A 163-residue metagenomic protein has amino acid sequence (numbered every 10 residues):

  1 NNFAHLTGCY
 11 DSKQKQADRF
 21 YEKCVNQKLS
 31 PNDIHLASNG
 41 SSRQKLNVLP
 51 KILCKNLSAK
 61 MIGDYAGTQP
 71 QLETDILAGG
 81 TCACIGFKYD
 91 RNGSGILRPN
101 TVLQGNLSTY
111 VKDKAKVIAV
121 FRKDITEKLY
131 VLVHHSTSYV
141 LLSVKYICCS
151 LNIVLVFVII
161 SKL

Functional and structural regions predicted by a protein language model:
N1-L72, E127, H134, L141-K145 (+1 more regions): An acidic, glycine-rich, mixed-charge low-complexity segment common to nucleic-acid enzymes
H5, K15-Q16, K116, N152 (+1 more regions): Alpha-helical structural elements
D18, I52, I85, V102-L103 (+1 more regions): Generic hydrophobic secondary-structure signal
L77-T137: Compact beta-sheet-dominated globular domain cores
D90, I153, I160-K162: Intrinsically disordered, low-complexity, compositionally biased regions/tails
V140, V144, V154-V158: Acidic, Ala/Val/Gly-enriched low-complexity intrinsically disordered segments
C148-C149: Cysteine-centered motifs
